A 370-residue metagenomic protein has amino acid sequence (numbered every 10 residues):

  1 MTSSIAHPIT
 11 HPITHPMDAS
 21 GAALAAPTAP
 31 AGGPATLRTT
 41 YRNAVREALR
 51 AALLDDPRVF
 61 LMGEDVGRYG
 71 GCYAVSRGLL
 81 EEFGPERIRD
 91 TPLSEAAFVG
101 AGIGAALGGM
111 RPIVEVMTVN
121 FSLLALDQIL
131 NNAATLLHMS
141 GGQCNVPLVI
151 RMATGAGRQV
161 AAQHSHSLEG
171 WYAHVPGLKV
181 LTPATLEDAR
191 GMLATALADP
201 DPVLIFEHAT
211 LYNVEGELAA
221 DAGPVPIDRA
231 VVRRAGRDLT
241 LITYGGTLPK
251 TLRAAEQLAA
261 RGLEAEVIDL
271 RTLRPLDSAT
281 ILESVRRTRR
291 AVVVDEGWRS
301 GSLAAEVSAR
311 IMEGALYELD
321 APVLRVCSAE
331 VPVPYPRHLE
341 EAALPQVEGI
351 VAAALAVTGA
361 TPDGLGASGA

Functional and structural regions predicted by a protein language model:
T2-P202, F206, E341, A367-A370: Thiamine diphosphate
A74-G78, E82, C144-V149, Q159 (+1 more regions): Thiamine diphosphate
